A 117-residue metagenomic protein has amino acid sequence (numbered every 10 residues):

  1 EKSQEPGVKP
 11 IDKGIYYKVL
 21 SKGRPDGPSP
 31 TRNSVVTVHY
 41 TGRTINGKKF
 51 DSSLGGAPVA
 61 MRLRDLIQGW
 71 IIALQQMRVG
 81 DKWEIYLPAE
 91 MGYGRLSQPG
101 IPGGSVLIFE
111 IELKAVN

Functional and structural regions predicted by a protein language model:
E1-N117: Cross-family detector of peptidyl-prolyl cis-trans isomerase
